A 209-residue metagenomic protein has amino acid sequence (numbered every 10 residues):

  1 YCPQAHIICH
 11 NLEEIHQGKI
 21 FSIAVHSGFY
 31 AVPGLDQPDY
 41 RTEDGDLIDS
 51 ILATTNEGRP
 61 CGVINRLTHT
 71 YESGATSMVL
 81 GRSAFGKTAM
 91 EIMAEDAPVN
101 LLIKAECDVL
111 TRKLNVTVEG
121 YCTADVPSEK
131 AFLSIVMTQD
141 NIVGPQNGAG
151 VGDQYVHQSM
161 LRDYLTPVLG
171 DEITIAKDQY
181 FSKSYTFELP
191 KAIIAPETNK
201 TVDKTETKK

Functional and structural regions predicted by a protein language model:
Y1-G18: Typically the conserved alpha-helix immediately C-terminal to a functionally engaged Cys/Sec in thioredoxin-like
I7, G18-K209: Short, conserved sequence motifs used for protein processing/export or organelle targeting and for catalysis
